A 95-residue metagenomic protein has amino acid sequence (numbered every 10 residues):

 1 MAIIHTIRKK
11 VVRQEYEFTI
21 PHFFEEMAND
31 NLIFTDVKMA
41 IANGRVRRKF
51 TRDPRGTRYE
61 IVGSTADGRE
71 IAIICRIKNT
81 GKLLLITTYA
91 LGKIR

Functional and structural regions predicted by a protein language model:
M1-R95: Ribonuclease/tRNase effector modules and their secretory precursors
